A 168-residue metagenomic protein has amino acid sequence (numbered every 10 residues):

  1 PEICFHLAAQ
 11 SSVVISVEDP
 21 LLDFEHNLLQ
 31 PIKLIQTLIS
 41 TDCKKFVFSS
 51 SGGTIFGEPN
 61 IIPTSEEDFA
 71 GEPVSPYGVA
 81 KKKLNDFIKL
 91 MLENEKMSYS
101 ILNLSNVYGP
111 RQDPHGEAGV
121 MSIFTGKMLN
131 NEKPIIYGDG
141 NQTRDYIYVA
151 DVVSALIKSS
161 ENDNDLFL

Functional and structural regions predicted by a protein language model:
P1-H26: NAD(P)H-binding glycine-rich loop region in Rossmannoid oxidoreductase-like domains and their noncatalytic homologs
E2, K44, D165: Short acidic/polar active-site loop segments enriched in Thr and Asp
C4-Q10, F46-G52, L102-L104: SDR active-site strand-loop-helix element
S11-I15, T37-K45: A short helix-coil junction within the Rossmann-fold of NAD(P)-dependent oxidoreductases
E18-K33, K45, T54-I101, Q112-G116: Catalytic helix-loop patch of NAD(P)-dependent Rossmann-fold dehydrogenases
E58-I62, D86-D145, V149-S160: NAD(P)-dependent short-chain dehydrogenase/reductase
E161-L168: Mid/C-terminal beta-alpha module of Rossmann-like enzyme folds, strongest in SDR-family dehydrogenases/epimerases
